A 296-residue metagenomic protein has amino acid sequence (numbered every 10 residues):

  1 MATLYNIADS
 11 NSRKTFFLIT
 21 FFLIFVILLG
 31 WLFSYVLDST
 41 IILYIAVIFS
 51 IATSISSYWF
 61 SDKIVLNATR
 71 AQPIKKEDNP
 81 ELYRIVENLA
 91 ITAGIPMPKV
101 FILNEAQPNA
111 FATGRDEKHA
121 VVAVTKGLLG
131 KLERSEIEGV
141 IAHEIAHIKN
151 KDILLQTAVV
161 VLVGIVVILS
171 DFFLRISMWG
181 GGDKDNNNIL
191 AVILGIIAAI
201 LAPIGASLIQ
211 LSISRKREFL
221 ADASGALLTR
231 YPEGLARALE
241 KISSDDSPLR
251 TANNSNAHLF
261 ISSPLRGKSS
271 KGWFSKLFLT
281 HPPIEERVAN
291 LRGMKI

Functional and structural regions predicted by a protein language model:
M1-L23, V36, I42-Y44, F49-A191 (+1 more regions): Polar-ligand-bearing catalytic/cofactor-coordination segments of membrane-embedded or membrane-tethered inner-membrane
I24-S34: Membrane-embedded alpha-helical segments in integral membrane proteins
I193-G195: Anionic-ligand binding region
A199-I200: Hydrophobic alpha-helical transmembrane segments of integral membrane proteins, especially lipid-exposed positions
